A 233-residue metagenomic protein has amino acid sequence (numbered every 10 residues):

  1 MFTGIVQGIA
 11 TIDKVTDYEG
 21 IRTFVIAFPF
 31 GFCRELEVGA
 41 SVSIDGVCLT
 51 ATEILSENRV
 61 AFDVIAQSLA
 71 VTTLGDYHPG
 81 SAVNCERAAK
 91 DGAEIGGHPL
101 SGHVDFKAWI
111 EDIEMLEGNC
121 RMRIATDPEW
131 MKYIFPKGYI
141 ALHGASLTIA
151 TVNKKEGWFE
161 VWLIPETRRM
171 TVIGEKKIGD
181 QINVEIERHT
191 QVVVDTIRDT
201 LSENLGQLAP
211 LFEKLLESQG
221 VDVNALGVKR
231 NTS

Functional and structural regions predicted by a protein language model:
M1-S233: Conserved loop->alpha-helix
